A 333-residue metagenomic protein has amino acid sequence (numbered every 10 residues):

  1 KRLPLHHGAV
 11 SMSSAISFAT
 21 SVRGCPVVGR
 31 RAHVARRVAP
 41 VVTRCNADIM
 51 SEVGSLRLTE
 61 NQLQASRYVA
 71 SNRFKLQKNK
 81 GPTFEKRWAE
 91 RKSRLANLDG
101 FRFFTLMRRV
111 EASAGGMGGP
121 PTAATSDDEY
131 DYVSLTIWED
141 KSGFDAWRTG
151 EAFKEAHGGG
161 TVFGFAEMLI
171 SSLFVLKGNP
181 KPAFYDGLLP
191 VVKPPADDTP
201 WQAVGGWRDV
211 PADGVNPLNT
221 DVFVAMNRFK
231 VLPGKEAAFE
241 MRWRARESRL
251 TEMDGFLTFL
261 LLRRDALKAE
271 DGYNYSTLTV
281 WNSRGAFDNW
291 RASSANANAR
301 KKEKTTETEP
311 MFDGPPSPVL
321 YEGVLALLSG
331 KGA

Functional and structural regions predicted by a protein language model:
K1-A35: N-terminal chloroplast transit peptides
S11, V42, I49, L188 (+2 more regions): Residue-level detector of intrinsically disordered terminal segments
R37-F103, M107-D128, D145, A196-L218 (+2 more regions): N-terminal organelle-targeting presequences
I49, R94-F103, P121-D131, I137-F184 (+3 more regions): An amphipathic, aromatic/His-enriched active-site/gating alpha helix that lines ligand/cofactor pockets
R67-F74, V133, F223-F229, S276: Active-site-flanking beta-strand signature of metal-NTP-handling nucleotidyl enzymes and homologous cyclase-like
R73-N79, T136-W138, R228-P233, T279-N282: Short beta-strand-to-loop capping motifs
W88-R91, N216-R264: Conserved small-residue-rich
M107-E111, L262-L267: Short beta-strand micro-motifs enriched in acidic
